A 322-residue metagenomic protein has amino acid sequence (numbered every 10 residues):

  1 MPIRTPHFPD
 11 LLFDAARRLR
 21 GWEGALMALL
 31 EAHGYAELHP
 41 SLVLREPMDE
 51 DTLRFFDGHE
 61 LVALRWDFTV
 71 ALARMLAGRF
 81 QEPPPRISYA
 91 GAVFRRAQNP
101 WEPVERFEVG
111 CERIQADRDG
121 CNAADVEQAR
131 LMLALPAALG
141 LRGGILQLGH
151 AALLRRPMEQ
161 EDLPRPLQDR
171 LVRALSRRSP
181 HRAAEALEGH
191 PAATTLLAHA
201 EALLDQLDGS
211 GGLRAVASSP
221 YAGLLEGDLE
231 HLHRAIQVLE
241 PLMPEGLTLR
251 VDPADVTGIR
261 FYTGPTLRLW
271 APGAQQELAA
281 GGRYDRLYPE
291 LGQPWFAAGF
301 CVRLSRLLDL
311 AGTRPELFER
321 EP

Functional and structural regions predicted by a protein language model:
M1-A15: Auxiliary tRNA-acceptor-end handling modules of aminoacyl-tRNA synthetases
A15-G34, P40, L44, T69-Q81 (+2 more regions): Positively charged, Gly/Ser-enriched RNA/tRNA-binding surfaces
H39-L53, G149-E159, D255-G264: Beta-rich nucleic-acid/ligand-interaction surfaces
S41-A73: Glycine/small-residue-rich interface belts in oligomeric ring/scaffold proteins and their assembly partners
R54-L61, D162-E188, A192: Acidic, His- and aromatic-enriched active-site or binding-groove loops in soluble protein domains that engage sugars
L64, G149, V302: A conserved hydrophobic position in a structured secondary element of the catalytic/binding core that shapes
L139-L171: Extended alpha-helical scaffolds
